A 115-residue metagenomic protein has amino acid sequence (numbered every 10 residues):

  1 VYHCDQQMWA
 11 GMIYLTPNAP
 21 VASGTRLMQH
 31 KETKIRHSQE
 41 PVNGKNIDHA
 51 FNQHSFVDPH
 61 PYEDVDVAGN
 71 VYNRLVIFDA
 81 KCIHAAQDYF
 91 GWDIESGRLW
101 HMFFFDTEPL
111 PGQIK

Functional and structural regions predicted by a protein language model:
V1-K115: Catalytic core of non-heme Fe(II) oxygenases with the double-stranded beta-helix
